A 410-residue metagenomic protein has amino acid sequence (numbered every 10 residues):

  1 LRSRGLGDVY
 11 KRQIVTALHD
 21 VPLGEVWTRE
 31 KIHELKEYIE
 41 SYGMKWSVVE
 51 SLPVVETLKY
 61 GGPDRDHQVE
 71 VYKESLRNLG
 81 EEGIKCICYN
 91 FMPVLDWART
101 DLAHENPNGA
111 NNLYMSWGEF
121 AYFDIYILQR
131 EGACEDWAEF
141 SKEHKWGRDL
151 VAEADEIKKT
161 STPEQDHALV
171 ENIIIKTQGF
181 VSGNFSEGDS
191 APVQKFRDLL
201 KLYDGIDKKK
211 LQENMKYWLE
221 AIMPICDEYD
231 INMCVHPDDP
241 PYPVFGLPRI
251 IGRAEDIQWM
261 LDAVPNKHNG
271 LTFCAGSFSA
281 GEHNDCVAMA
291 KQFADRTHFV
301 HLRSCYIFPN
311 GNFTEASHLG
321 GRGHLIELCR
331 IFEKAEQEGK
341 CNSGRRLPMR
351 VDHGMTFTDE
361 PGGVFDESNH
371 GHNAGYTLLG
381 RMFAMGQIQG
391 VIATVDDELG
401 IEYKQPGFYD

Functional and structural regions predicted by a protein language model:
L1-Y10: Single conserved hydrophobic/aromatic residue that forms the stacking wall/gate of nucleotide- or nucleobase-binding
A17-H33, F245: Glycine-rich, proline-tolerant flexible connector loops at the mouths of alpha/beta enzymes
K45-K59: A short glycine/small-residue-enriched secondary-structure motif
T57-G61, D66, E70-I87, L95 (+7 more regions): Histidine-acidic metal/acid-base catalytic patches
C88-N112, S116-A121: Long, hydrophobic, well-ordered secondary-structure blocks that form the structural core and pocket-lining surfaces
M115-F140: A gly/proline- and charged-residue-enriched helix-loop-helix capping module
